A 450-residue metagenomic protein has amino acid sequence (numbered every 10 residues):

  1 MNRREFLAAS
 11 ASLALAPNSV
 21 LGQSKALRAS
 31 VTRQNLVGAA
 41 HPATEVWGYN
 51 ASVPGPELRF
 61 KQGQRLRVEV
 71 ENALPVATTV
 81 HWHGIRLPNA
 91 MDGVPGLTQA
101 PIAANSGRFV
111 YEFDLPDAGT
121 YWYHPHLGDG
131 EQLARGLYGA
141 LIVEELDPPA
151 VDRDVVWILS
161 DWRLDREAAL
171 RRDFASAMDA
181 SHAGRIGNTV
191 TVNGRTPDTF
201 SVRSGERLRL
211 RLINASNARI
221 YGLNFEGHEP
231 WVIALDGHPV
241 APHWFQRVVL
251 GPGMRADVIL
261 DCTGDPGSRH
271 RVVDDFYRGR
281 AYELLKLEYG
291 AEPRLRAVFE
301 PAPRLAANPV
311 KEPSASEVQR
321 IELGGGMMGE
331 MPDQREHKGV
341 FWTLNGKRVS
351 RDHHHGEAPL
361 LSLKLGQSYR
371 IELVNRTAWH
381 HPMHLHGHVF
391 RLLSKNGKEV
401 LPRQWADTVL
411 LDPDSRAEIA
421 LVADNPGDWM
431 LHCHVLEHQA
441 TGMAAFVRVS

Functional and structural regions predicted by a protein language model:
E5-G22: N-terminal export signals
P17-E45: C-terminal segment of N-terminal export signals and the immediately downstream linker at the start of the mature
G22-S30, L133-D165, V240-H380, V422-D428 (+1 more regions): Extended terminal and domain-junction accessory segments
H41-R59, N188-D198, G339-L365: N-terminal edge beta-strand
V53, L58-F60, G84-D117, V232-G264 (+4 more regions): Extracytoplasmic beta-sandwich strand-turn segments characteristic of Greek-key/jelly-roll folds
V70-L74, N214, L373-T377: Asparagine-centered strand-capping/turn motif at beta-strand->loop junctions
M91-V94, A100-A103, R172-S314, K395-A406: Histidine- and aromatic-rich segments of cupredoxin/plastocyanin-like copper-binding domains
L115-E144: Hydrophobic or amphipathic alpha-helical targeting/insertion segments
